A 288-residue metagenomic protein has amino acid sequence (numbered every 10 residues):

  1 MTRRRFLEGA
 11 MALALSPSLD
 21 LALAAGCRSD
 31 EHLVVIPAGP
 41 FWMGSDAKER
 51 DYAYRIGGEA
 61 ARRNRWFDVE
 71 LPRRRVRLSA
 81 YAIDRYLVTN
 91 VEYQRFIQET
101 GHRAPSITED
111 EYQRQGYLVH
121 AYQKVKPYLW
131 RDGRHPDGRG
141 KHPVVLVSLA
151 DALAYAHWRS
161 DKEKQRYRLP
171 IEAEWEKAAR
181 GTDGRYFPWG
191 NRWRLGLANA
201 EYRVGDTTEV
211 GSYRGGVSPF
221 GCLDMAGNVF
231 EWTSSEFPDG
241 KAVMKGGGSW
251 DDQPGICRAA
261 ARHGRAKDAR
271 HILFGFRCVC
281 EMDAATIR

Functional and structural regions predicted by a protein language model:
M1, P17-R28, H32: C-terminal segment of N-terminal export signals and the immediately downstream linker at the start of the mature
M1-A14: N-terminal secretory signal peptides and thylakoid transit peptides that target proteins across membranes
L33, P40, R73-R75, A80: Well-ordered beta-strand positions in beta-sheet-rich domains
V35-I36, W42, D46-R65, R103 (+3 more regions): Functional-site microenvironments in short loops/helix caps that host divalent-cation chemistry
T89: Acidic-aromatic/histidine active-site loop/patch
I272-T286: Short, structured beta-strand segments at or near domain termini in extracellular proteins/domains
